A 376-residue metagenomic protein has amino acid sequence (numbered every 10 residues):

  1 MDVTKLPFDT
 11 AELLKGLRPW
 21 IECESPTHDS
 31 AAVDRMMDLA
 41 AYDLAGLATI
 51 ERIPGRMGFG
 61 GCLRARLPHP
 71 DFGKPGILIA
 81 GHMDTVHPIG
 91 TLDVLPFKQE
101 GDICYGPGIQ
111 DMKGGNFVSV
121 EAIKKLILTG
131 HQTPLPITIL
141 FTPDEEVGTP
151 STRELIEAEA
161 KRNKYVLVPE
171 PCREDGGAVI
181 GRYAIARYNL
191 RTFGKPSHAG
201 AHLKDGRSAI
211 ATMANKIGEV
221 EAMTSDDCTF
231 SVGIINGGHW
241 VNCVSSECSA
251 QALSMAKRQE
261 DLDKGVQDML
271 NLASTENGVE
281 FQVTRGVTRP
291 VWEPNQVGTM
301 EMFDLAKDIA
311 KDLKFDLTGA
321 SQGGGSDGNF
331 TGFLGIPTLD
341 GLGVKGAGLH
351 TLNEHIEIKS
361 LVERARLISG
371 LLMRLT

Functional and structural regions predicted by a protein language model:
M1, K5-F8, S25, P171-C172 (+2 more regions): Metal-dependent amide/peptide-bond hydrolase catalytic core, centered on the "pita-bread" metallohydrolase fold
D2-P107, L128, T133, G328: Acidic/His- and Gly-rich active-site-bordering loop/insert found across diverse amide/peptide-bond hydrolases
F72, E100-D102, A122-T138, V220-C228 (+1 more regions): Phosphate-handling active-site elements
L78, P136-L140, S231, Q282: A structural signal for isolated positions on well-ordered beta-strands in alpha/beta enzyme cores
A80-G81, L140-T142, V166-E170, R191-F193 (+1 more regions): Short beta-strand segments
D84-E100, N163, L167, G181-R191 (+1 more regions): Acidic-glycine-rich active-site phosphate/pyrophosphate-binding loop
H87, I103-F117, H198: Glycine/serine-rich anion-binding loops at beta->alpha junctions that coordinate negatively charged ligand groups
M112-Y183, T376: Acidic/histidine-rich catalytic neighborhood of metal-dependent amide-processing enzymes
